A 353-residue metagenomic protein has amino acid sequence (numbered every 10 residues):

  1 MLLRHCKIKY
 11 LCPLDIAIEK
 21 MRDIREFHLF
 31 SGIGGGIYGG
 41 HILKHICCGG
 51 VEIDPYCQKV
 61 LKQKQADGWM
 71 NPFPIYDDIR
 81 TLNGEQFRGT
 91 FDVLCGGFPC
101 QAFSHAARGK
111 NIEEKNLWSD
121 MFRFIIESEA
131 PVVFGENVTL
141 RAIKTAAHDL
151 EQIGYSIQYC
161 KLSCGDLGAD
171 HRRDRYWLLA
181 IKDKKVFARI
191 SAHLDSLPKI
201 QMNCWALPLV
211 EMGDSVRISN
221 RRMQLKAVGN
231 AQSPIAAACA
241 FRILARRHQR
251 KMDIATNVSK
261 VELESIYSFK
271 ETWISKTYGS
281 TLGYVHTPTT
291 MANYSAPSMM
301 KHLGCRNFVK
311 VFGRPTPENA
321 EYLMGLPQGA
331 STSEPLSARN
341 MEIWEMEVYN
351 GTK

Functional and structural regions predicted by a protein language model:
L2, R22, G213, A292 (+1 more regions): Position-driven detector of the extreme protein N-terminus
L2-E129, T139-A142, H148-L150: Core alpha/beta nucleotide-donor-binding catalytic domains of modification enzymes
I33-G36, G97-F98, A169, N230 (+2 more regions): Gly/Ser/Thr-rich helix-start
L82-F91, F98-A240, L244-R246, R250-T289: Class I S-adenosyl-L-methionine
D253-K353: Feature marking protein-protein/ligand interface regions
